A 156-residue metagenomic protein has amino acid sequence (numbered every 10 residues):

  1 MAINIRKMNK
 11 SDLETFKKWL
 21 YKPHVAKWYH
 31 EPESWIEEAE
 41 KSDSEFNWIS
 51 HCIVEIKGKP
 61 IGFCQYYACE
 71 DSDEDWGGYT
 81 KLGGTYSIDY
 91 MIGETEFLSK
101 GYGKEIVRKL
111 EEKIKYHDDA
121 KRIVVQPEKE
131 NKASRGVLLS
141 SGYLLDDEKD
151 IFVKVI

Functional and structural regions predicted by a protein language model:
I3-K18: A short beta-loop-alpha structural element at the N-terminal edge of CoA-dependent acyl/N-acetyltransferase catalytic
H24-S42: Conserved GNAT-fold acetyl-CoA-binding loop/helix
E40-S87, M91-T95: Acetyl-CoA-dependent GNAT
L82-T85, V124, E148-I156: C-terminal "cap" of GNAT-fold acetyltransferases
F97, G101-L110: Conserved acetyl-CoA pyrophosphate-binding loop and the N-cap/start of the following alpha-helix in GNAT-like
K104, K129-D147: Conserved active-site alpha-helix within GNAT-family acetyltransferase domains
V107-K115, L139: A conserved short alpha-helix in the GNAT/GCN5 acetyltransferase fold that borders and helps form the acetyl-CoA
Y116-P127: Conserved GNAT acetyl-CoA-binding A-motif
